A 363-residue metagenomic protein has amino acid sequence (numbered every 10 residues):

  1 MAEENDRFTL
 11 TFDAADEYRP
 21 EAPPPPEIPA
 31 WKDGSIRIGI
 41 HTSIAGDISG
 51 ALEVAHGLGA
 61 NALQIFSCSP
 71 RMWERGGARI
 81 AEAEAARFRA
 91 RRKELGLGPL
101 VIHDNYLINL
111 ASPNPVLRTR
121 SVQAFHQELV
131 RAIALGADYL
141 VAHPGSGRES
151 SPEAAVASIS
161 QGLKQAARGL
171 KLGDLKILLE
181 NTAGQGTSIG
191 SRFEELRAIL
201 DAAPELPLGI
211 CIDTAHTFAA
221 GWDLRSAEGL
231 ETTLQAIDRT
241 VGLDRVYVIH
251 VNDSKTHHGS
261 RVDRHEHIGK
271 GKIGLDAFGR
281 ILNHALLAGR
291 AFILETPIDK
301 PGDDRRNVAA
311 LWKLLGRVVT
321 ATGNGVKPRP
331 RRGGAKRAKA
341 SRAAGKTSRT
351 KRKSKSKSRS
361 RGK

Functional and structural regions predicted by a protein language model:
M1-D104, I108, S112-Q127, R317-R342 (+2 more regions): N-terminal pre-domain/capping segments
E3-R7, F12-P20, P25, F193 (+2 more regions): Histidine-acidic metal/acid-base catalytic patches
W31-D33, E53-A60, R79-V101, H126-G136 (+4 more regions): Acidic (Asp/Glu)-rich catalytic clusters
H41-A45, C68-P70, N105-L107, G145-G147 (+4 more regions): Active-site beta-loop-alpha junctions enriched in small/polar residues
G46, L110-I210, D303: Active-site acidic/histidine proton-transfer and metal-coordination neighborhood in alpha/beta enzyme cores
A55, H103, S121, A132 (+5 more regions): Conserved, mostly hydrophobic/aromatic
Q64-I65, L100-D104, A137-P144, I177-L179 (+1 more regions): Short beta-strand segments at enzyme active-site cores
R79-A85, V122-F125, V156-S160, R192-L196 (+2 more regions): Charged helix-capping and loop-helix junction motifs
